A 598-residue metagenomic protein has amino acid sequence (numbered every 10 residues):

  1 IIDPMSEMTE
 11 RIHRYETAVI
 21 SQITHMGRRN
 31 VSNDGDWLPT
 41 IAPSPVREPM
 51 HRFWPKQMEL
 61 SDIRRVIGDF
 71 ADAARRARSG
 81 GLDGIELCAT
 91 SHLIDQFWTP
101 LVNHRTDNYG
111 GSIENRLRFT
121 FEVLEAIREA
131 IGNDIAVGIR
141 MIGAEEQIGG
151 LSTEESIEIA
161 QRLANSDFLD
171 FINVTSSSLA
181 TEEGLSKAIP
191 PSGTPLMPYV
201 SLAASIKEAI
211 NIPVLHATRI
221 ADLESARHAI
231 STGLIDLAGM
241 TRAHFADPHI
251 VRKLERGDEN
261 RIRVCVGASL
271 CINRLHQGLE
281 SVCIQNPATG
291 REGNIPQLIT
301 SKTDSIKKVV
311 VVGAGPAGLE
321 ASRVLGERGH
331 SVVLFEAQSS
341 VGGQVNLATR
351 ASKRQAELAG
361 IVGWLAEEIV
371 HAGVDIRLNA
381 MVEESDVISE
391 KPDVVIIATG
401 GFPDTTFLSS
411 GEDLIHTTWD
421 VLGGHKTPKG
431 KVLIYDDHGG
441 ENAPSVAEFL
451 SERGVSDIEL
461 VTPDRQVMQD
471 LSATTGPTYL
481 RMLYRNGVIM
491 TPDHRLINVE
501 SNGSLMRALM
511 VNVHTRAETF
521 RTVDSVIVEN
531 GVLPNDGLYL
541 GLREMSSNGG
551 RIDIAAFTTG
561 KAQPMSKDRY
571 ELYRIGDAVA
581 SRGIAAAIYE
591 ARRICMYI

Functional and structural regions predicted by a protein language model:
I1-V312, P316, E320-E327, S331-V332 (+1 more regions): Flavin-dependent oxidoreductase catalytic cores
L124, N294-D304, E327, S331 (+4 more regions): Flanking helices and flexible, charged tails adjoining ferredoxin-like Fe-S electron-transfer domains in multi-subunit
L169, V362, G373-D375, I415 (+2 more regions): Short, conserved active-site loop motifs that form the nucleotide-linked donor/cofactor pocket
L185-S192, D236, N346, R350-R354 (+3 more regions): Short beta-alpha connecting loops at secondary-structure transitions that line or flank enzyme active sites
T303-A337, V341, L378-K391, A398-L471 (+1 more regions): Rossmann-like dinucleotide/flavin-binding elements
S331-E368, E441-L496: Rossmann-like dinucleotide-binding cores of NAD(P)H-dependent redox enzymes
G503-A508: Short, hydrophobic/aromatic-rich segments at coil-to-beta transitions
